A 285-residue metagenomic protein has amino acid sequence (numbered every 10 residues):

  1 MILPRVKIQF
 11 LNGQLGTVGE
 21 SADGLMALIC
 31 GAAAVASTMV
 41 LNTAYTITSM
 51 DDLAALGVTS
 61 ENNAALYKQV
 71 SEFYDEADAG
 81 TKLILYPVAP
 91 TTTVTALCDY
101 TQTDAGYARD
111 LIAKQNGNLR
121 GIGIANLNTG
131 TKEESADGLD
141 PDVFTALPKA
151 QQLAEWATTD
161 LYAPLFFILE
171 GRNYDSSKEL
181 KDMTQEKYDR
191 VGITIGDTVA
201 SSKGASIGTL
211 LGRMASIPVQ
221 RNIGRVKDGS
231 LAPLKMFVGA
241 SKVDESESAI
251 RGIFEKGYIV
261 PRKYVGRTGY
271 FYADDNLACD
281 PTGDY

Functional and structural regions predicted by a protein language model:
M1-K187: Small-residue-rich
Y100-Y107, G117-Y285: A glycine- and small-residue-enriched flexible loop/hinge signal that marks low-structured segments
